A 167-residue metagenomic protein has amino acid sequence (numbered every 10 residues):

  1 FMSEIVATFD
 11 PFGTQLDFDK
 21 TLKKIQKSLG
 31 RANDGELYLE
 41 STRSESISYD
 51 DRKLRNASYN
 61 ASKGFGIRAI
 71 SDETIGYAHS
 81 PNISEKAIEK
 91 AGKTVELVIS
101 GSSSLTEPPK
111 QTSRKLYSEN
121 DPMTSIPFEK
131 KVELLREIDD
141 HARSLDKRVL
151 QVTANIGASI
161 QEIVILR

Functional and structural regions predicted by a protein language model:
M2-Q26, A32-S46, E89-R167: Acidic low-complexity segments
S28-L29, D72: Short, solvent-exposed coil/turn segments at beta-strand boundaries
E45-S100: N-terminal alpha-helical targeting/anchoring segments
